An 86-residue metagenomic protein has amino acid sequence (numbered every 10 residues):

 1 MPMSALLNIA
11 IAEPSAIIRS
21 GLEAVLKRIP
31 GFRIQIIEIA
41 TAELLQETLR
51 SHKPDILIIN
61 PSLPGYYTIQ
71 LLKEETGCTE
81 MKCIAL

Functional and structural regions predicted by a protein language model:
S4-L6, E80: Phosphate-coordination loops involved in phosphoryl transfer and adenosine-cofactor binding
L6-I18, L22-L26, L57: Conserved acidic segment of CheY-like receiver
F32-T41: Short hydrophobic/Thr-rich beta-strand motif most characteristic of the beta2 strand and flanking loop of CheY-like
A42-L45, D55-E75: Conserved phosphotransfer microenvironments
S51-H52: Active-site charged/polar residues at nucleotide-handling catalytic sites that mediate phosphoryl, nucleotidyl
E80-L86: A short, hydrophobic beta-strand element within the central beta-sheet of small alpha/beta folds
